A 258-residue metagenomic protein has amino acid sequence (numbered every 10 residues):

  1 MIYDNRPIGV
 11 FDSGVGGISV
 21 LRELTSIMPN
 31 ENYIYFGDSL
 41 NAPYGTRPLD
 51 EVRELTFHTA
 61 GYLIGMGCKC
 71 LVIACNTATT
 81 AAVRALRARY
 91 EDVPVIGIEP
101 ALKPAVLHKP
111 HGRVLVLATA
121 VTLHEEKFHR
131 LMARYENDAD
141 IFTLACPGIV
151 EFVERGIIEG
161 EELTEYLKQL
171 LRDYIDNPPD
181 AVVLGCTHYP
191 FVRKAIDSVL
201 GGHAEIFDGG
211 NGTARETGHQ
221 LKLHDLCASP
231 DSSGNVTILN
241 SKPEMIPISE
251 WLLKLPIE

Functional and structural regions predicted by a protein language model:
M1-E258: Non-catalytic structural scaffold of enzyme domains
